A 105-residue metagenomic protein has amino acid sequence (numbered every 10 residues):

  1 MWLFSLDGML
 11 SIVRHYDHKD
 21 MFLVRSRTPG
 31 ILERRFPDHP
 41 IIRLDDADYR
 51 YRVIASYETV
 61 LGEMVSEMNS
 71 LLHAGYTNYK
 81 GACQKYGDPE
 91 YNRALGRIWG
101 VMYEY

Functional and structural regions predicted by a protein language model:
M1-Y105: Structured alpha/beta or helical-core interaction and ligand-binding surfaces enriched in interleaved
